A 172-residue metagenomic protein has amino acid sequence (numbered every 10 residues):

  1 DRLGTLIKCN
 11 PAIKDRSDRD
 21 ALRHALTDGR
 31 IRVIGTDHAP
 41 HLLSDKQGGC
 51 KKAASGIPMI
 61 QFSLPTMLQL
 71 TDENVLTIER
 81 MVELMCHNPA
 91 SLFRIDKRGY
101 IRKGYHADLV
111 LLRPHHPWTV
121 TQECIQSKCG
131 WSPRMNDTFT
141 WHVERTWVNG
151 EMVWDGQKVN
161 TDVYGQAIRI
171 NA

Functional and structural regions predicted by a protein language model:
D1, G48, E73-V75, D155-K158: Short, glycine- and charge-enriched coil/turn segments that flank and shape catalytic ligand pockets
D1, S44-G48, Q122-C124: Short acidic, glycine/serine/threonine-rich loops at helix termini
D1-I34: Histidine/acidic residue-rich metal-binding segments in metalloenzymes
L3, A12-D20, I57-L64, E79 (+2 more regions): Electropositive phosphate-/nucleotide-binding environments in soluble metabolic enzymes
L6-K8, G48-A53, C129-P133: Short beta-alpha connecting loops at secondary-structure transitions that line or flank enzyme active sites
A25-I34, A39-H116: His/Asp/Glu-enriched, well-ordered alpha-helical/loop segment that forms or immediately abuts the divalent-metal
K103-R169: C-terminal cap of metal-dependent C-N hydrolases
A172: A cross-kingdom feature strongest in bacterial/archaeal respiratory oxidoreductases
